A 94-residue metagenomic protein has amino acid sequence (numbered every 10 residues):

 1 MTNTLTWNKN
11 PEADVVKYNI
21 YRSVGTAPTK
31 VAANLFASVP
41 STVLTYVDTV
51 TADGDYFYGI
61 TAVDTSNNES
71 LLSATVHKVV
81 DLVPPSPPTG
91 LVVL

Functional and structural regions predicted by a protein language model:
M1-L5: Structural beta-strand segments of beta-rich domains
K9, K17-D53: Recognizes extended acidic, P/S/T-rich segments that occur within or adjacent to Ig-like beta-sandwich modules
P11-D14, D64: Extracellular acidic, Ser/Thr/Pro-rich low-complexity tracts
V15-V16, S70: Short acidic/proline- and small/hydrophobic-mixed sequence motifs that coincide with surface turns and coil-to-beta
N34-A37, Y56-Y58, L72-S73: Residue-level detection of beta-strand scaffold positions
Y46-S70: Beta-strand-rich modules
V63-T89: Extracellular fibronectin type III
L91-L94: Compositionally biased low-complexity segments at domain edges in trafficked proteins and select soluble regulators
